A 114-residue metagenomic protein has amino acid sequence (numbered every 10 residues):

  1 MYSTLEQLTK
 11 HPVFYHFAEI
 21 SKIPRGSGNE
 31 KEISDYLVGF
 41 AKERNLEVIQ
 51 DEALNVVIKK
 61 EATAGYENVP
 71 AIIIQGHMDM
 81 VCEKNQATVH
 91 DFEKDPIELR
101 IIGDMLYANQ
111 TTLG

Functional and structural regions predicted by a protein language model:
M1-I23: N-terminal hydrophobic or amphipathic helices/low-complexity stretches enriched in small/hydrophobic/Pro/Gly
L5, T9, R25-N29, I33 (+1 more regions): Catalytic cores of large soluble enzymes that bind and process phosphate-bearing ligands
Q7, R44, N85-T88: Intrinsically disordered, low-complexity boundary segments flanking structured domains
P12, H16-E19, Q50, N55 (+1 more regions): Generic hydrophobic segment detector
I23-R25, K60, G76, Q110: Short glycine-centered, acidic/aromatic-flanked micro-motifs in structured strand/loop junctions that mark active-site
G26-I72: A non-catalytic alpha/beta surface segment that caps or lines the substrate-entry region of metallo-dependent hydrolase
Y66-G114: Active-site metal-coordination/substrate-binding segment of hydrolases, especially metallo-dependent peptidases
